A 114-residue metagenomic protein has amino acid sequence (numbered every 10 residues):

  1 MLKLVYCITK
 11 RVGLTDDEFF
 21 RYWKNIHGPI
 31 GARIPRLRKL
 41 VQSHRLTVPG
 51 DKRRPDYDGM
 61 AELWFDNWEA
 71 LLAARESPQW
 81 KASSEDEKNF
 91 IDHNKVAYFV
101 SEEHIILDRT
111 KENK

Functional and structural regions predicted by a protein language model:
M1-K114: Macromolecular interaction modules
